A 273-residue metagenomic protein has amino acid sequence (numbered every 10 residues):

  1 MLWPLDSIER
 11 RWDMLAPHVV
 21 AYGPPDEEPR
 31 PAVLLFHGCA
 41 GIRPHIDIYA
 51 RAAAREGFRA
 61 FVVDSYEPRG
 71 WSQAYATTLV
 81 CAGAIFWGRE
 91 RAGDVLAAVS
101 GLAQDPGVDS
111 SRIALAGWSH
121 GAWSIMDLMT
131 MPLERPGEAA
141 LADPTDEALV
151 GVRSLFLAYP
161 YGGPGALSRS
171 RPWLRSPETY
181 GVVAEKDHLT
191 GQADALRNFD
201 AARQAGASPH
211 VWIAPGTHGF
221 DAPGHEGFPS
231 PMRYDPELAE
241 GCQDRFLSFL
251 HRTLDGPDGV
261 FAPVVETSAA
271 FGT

Functional and structural regions predicted by a protein language model:
M1-P25, L115, H120-G121, M126 (+2 more regions): An N-terminal hydrophobic leader/cap segment in hydrolases
D6-G23, E28-V108, W123, F220-P231: Serine-hydrolase catalytic machinery in alpha/beta-hydrolase-like enzymes
L35-A40, S119, P160, A184-E185: Glycine-rich His-Gly loop
E90-L174: Primarily recognizes the serine-hydrolase "nucleophile elbow" in alpha/beta-hydrolase and SGNH/GDSL folds
R175, G181-V183: Short beta-strand/loop motif that positions the catalytic acidic residue of the alpha/beta-hydrolase fold
E185-H188, G216-T217: Acidic beta-to-alpha connecting loop that harbors the catalytic carboxylate
H188-R197: Conserved alpha/beta-hydrolase "acid-adjacent" motif
S208-T273: C-terminal catalytic histidine-bearing segment of alpha/beta-hydrolase fold enzymes
